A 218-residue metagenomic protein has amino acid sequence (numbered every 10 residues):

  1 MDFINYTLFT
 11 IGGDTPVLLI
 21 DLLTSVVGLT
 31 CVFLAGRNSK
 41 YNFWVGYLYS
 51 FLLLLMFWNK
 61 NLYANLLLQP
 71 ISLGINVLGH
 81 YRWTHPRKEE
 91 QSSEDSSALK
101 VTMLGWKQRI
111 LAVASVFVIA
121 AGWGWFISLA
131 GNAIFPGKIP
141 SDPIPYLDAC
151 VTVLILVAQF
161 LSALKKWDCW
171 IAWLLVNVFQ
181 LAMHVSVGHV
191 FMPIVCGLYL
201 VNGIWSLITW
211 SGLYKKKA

Functional and structural regions predicted by a protein language model:
M1-N38, W83-E90, E94-A218: Polytopic alpha-helical membrane-helix bundles and their juxtamembrane interface segments in multi-pass membrane
L34-L48: Membrane-interface helix-loop junction between the first two transmembrane segments
G46-V101: Hydrophobic/aromatic-rich structural module bridging two neighboring secondary-structure elements via a short loop
